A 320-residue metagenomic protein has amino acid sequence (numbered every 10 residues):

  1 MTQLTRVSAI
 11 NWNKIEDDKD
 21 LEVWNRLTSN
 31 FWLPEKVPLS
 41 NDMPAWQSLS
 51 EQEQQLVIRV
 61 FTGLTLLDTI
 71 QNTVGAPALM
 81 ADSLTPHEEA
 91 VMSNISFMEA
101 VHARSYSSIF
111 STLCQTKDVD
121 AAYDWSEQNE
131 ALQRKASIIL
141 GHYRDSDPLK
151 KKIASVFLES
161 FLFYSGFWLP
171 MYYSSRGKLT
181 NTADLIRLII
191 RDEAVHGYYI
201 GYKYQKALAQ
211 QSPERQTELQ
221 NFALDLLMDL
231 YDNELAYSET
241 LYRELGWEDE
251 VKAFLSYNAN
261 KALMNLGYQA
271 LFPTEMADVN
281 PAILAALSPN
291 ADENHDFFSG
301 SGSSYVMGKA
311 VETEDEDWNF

Functional and structural regions predicted by a protein language model:
M1-F320: Non-heme di-metal
